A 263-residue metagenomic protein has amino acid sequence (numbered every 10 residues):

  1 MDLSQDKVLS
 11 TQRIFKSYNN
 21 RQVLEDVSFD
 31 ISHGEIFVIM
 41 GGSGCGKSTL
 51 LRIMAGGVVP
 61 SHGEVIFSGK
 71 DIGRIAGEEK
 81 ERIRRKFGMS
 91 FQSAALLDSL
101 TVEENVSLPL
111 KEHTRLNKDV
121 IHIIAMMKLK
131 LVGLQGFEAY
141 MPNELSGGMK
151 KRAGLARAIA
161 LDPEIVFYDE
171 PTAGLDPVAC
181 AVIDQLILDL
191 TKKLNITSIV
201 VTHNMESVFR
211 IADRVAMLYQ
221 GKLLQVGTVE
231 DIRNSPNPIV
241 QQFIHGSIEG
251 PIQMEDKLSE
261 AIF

Functional and structural regions predicted by a protein language model:
A55: Helix-to-loop junction immediately C-terminal to a conserved catalytic motif
K70-D71, K118-G136: Conserved ABC ATPase "signature" region
M141-L145, M149: Conserved ABC ATPase signature
A160-E164: A short, proline-enriched helix->beta-strand linker immediately N-terminal to the Walker B motif in ABC-type P-loop
V166-D169: Catalytic Walker B motif of ABC-type/P-loop ATPase nucleotide-binding domains
